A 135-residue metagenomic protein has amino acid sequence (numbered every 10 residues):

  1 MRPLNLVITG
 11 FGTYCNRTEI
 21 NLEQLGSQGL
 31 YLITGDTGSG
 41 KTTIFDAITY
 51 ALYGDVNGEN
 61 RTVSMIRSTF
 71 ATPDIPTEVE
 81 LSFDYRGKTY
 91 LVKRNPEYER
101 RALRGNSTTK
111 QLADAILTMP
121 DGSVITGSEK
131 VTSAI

Functional and structural regions predicted by a protein language model:
M1-I135: Extreme N-terminal "head/tail" segments of very large remodeling/mechanoenzyme assemblies
